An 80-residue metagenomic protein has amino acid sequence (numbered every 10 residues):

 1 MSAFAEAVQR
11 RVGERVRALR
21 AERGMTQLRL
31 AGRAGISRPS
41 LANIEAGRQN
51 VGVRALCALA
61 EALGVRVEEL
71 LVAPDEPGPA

Functional and structural regions predicted by a protein language model:
M1-R11: A detector for short, charged/polar N-terminal pre-domain segments
S2, L71-A80: Short, charged recognition helix plus adjacent turn of helix-turn-helix-like nucleic-acid-binding domains
R10, A21-E22, N50: Short amphipathic helical patch at the helix-1/turn junction of helix-turn-helix
E14-R33, A58: Short basic helix-loop element that most often maps to the first helix and adjoining turn of HTH DNA-binding modules
V16, L30-A31, L41-I44, L70: Conserved hydrophobic/aromatic packing and binding residues within compact polymer-binding modules
G35-N50: Recognition helix of helix-turn-helix/homeodomain-like DNA-binding domains that insert into the DNA major groove
R54-E69: DNA major-groove recognition helix of helix-turn-helix/homeodomain DNA-binding modules
